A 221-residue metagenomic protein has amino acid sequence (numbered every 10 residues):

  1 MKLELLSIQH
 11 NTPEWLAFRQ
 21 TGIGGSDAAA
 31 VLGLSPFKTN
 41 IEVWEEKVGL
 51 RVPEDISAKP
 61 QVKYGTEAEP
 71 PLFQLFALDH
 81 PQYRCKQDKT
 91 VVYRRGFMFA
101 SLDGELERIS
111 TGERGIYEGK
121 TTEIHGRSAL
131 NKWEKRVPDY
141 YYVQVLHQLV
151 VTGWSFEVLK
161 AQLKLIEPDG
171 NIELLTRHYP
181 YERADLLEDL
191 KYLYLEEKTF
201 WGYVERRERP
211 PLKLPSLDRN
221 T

Functional and structural regions predicted by a protein language model:
M1-T221: Accessory terminal regions of nucleic-acid processing enzymes
